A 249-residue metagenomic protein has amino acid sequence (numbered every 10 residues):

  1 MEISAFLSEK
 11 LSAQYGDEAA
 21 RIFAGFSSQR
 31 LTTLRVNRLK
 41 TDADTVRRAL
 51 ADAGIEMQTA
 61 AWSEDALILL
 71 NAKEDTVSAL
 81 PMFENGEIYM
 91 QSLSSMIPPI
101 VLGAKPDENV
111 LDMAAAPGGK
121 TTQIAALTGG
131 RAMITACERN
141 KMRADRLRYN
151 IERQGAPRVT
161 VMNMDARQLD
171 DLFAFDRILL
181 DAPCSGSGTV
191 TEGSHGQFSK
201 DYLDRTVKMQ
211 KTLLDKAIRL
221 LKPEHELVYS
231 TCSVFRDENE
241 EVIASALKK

Functional and structural regions predicted by a protein language model:
M1-K249: S-adenosylmethionine
